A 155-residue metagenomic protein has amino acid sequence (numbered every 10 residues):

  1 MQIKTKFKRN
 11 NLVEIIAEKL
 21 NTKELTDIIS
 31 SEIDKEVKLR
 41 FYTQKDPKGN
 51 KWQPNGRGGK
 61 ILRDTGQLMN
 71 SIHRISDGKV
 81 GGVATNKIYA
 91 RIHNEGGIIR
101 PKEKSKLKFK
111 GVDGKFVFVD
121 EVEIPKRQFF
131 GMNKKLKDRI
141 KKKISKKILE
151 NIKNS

Functional and structural regions predicted by a protein language model:
M1-S155: Short, Lys/Arg-rich flexible segments
